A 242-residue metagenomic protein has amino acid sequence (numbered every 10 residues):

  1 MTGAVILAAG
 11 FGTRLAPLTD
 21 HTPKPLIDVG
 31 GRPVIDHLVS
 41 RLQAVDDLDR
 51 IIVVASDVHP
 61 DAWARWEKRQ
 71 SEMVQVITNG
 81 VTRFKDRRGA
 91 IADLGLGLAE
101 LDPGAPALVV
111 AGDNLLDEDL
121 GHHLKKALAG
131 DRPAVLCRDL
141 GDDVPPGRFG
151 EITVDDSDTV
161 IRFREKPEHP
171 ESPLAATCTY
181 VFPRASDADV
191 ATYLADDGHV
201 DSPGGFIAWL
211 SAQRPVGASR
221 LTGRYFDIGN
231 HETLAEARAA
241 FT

Functional and structural regions predicted by a protein language model:
T2-L7, R14, D28, R32-V110 (+1 more regions): Conserved N-terminal catalytic core of the sugar/cofactor nucleotidyltransferase
D20-K24: Short alpha-helical oligomerization interface
L26, I152-V154, A218: A structural signal for short hydrophobic beta-strand segments in well-ordered beta-sheet cores
V81-R87, D143, H169, Y225-D227: A short acidic, often aromatic-flanked loop/helix-cap motif at beta-alpha or helix-coil junctions that lines enzyme
R88-L96, R148-T153, E232-E236: Short, surface-exposed amphipathic charged segments that create phosphate/polyanion-binding patches used for binding
G112-L115: The conserved acidic donor/metal-binding loop of glycosyltransferases
E118-G147: Conserved donor-nucleotide/metal-binding helix-loop-beta segment in metal-dependent transferases, i.e., the alpha-helix
L124-L128, D156-D227, H231-T242: Catalytic-core segments of class I nucleotidyltransferases/pyrophosphorylases that form NMP-activated intermediates
